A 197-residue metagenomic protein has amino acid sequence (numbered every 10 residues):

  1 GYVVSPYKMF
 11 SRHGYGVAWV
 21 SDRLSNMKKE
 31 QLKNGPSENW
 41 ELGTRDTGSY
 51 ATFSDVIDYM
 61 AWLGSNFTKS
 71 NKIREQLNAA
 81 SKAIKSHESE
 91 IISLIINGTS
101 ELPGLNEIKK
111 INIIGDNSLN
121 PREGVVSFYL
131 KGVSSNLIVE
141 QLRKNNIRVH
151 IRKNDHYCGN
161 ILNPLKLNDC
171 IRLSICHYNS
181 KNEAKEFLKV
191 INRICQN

Functional and structural regions predicted by a protein language model:
G1-N197: Pyridoxal 5′-phosphate
